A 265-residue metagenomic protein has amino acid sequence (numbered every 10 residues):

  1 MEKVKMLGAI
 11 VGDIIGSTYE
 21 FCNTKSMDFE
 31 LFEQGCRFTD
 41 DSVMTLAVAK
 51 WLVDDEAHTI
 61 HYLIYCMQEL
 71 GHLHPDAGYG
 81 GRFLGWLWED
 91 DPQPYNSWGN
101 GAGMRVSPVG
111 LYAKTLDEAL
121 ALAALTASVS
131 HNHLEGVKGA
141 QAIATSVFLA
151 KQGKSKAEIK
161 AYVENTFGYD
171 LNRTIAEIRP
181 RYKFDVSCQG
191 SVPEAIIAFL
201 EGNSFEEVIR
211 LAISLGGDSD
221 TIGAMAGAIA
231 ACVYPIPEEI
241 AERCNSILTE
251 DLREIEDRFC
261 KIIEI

Functional and structural regions predicted by a protein language model:
M1-I265: Structured, active/binding-site neighborhoods that engage oxygen-rich ligands
